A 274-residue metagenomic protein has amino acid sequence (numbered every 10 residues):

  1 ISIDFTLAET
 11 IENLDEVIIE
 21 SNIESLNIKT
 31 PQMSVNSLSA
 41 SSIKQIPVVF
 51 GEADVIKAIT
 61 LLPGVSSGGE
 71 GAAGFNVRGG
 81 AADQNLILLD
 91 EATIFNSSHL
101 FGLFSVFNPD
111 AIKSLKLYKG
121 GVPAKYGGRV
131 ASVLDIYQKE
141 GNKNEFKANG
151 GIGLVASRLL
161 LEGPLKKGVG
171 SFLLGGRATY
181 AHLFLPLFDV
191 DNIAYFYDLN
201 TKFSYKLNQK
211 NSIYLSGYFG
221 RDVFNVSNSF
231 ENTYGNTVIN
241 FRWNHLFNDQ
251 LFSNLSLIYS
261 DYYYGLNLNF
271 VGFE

Functional and structural regions predicted by a protein language model:
S2-P47, E52, I56-K57, A82: Short, acidic, small-residue-rich periplasmic hinge/interaction motif at the N-terminus of Gram-negative outer-membrane
E24, A82, A92-I94, K139 (+5 more regions): Structural signature of outer-membrane beta-barrel domains
Q45-P47, A92-K119, D189-A194: Short acidic/polar hinge/loop motifs at secondary-structure boundaries that mediate gating or recognition
P47-N96, K113: Extracytoplasmic beta-strand/coil segments of soluble accessory domains associated with Gram-negative outer-membrane
D54, T60, A72, G102 (+6 more regions): Transmembrane beta-barrel architecture of outer-membrane proteins
L61-L62, V106-N149, R158-E162: A beta-strand signature from Gram-negative outer-membrane beta-barrel systems, especially the internal plug domain
H99, E145-K147, L185-D191, F224-F230 (+2 more regions): Extracellular loop and loop/strand-boundary signature of outer-membrane beta-barrel proteins
G153-Y180, D189-V223, E231-Y259: Transmembrane beta-barrel wall of Gram-negative outer-membrane proteins
